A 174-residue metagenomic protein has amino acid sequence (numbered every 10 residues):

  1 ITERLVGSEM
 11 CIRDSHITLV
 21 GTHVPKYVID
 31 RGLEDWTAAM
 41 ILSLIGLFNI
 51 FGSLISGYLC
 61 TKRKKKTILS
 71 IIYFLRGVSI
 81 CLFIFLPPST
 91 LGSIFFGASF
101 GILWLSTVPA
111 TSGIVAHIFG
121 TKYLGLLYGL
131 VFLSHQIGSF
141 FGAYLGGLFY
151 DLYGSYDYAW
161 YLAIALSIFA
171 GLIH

Functional and structural regions predicted by a protein language model:
I1-G7, C11-I12: Single conserved hydrophobic/aromatic residue that forms the stacking wall/gate of nucleotide- or nucleobase-binding
T22-W36: Short amphipathic helix-loop junctions that connect adjacent transmembrane helices in Major Facilitator Superfamily/SLC
S53-K64, Y150-D151: Helix-to-loop junctions at the C-terminal end of transmembrane segments in multipass secondary transporters
T67-L82: Structural signature of the two symmetry-related core transmembrane helices
G92-S106: Hydrophobic core of transmembrane alpha-helices in multi-pass small-molecule transporters, especially MFS/SLC-type
S106-F119: Intracellular juxtamembrane helix-capping segments at the cytosolic ends of symmetry-related transmembrane helices
L148-L166: A membrane-interface helix-boundary motif in multi-pass transporters
I164-H174: Multi-pass alpha-helical transporter architecture, strongest for 12-TM Major Facilitator/SLC carriers used
